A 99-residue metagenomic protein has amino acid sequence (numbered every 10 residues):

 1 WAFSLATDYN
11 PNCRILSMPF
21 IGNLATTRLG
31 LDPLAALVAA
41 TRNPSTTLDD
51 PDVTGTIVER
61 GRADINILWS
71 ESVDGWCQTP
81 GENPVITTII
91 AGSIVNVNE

Functional and structural regions predicted by a protein language model:
W1-L68: His/Asp/Glu-enriched, well-ordered alpha-helical/loop segment that forms or immediately abuts the divalent-metal
R42, T46, E59-E99: C-terminal cap of metal-dependent C-N hydrolases
